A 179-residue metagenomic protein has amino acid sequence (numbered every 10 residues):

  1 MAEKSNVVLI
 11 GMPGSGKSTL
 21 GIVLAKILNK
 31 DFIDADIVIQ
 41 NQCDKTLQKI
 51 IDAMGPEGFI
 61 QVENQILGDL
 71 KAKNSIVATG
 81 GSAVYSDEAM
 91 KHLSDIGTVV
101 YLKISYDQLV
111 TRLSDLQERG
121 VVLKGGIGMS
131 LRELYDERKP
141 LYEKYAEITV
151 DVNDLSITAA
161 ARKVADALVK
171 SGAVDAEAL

Functional and structural regions predicted by a protein language model:
A2-E3, V23, I27, D136-L179: NTP-dependent small-molecule kinase module
L9: Hydrophobic anchor at the beta1->P-loop junction of P-loop NTPases
M12: P-loop (Walker A) phosphate-binding loop of NTP-binding proteins
S15: ATP-binding Walker
S18: Walker A/P-loop
K26-A35: Post-Walker A helix-loop "phosphate-sensing" segment adjacent to the P-loop in P-loop NTPases
A35-A83, D87-S94, R119: ATP-dependent small-molecule kinase phosphotransfer cores that center on conserved nucleotide phosphate-binding segments
D95-K139: A glycine- and Lys/Arg-enriched "phosphate-lid" helix/loop adjacent to the NTP-binding pocket of small-molecule kinases
